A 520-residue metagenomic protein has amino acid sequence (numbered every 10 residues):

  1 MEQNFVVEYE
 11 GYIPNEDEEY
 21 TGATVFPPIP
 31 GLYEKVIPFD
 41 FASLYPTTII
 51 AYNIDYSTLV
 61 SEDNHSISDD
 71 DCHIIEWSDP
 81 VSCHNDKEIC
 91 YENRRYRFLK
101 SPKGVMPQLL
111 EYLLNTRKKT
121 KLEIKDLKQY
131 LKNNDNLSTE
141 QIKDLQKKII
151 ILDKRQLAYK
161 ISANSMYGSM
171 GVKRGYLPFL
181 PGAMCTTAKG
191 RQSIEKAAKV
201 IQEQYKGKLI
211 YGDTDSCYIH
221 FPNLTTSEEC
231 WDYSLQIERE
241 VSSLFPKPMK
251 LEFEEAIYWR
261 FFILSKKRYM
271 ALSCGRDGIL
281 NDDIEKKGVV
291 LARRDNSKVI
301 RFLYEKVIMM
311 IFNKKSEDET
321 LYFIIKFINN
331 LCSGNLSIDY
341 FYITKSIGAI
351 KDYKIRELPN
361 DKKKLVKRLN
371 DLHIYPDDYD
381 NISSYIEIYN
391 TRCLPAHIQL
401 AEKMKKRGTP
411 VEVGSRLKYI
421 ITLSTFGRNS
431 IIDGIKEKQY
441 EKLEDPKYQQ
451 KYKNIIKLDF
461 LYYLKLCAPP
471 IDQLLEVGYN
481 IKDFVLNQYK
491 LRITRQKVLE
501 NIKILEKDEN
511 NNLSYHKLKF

Functional and structural regions predicted by a protein language model:
M1-P80, H84, Y91, L109 (+4 more regions): DNA-dependent DNA polymerase catalytic subunits
S57-T58, L122-E123, Q129, V172-G175: Short, solvent-exposed secondary-structure capping/transition elements
K103-M106, L110-E111: C-terminal substrate/ligand-recognition segments
Y112-L122, T214-C217: Conserved long hydrophobic alpha-helices within structured protein cores
T116, E123, D153-M170: Short coil-to-beta-strand
K121-I124, A198: A structural signal for well-ordered alpha-helices, especially hydrophobic packing surfaces of coiled-coils
S169-A188: Gly-rich Lys/Arg/Thr-decorated short loops/hinges at beta-loop-alpha junctions or inter-strand turns that position
